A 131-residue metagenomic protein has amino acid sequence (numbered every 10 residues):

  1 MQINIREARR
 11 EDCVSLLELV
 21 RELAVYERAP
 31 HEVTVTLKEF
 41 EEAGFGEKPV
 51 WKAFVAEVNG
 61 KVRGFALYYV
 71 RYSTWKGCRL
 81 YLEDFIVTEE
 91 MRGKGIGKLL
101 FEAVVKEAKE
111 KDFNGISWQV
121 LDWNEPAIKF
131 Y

Functional and structural regions predicted by a protein language model:
N4-L16: A short beta-loop-alpha structural element at the N-terminal edge of CoA-dependent acyl/N-acetyltransferase catalytic
L17-E42: Conserved GNAT-fold acetyl-CoA-binding loop/helix
A43-V55: A short helix-loop-beta-strand connector motif used in the catalytic cores of GNAT acetyltransferases and, in some
V55, K61-Y69: Conserved beta-strand in the GNAT
F85-R92: A short, internal acetyl-CoA/4′-phosphopantetheine-binding micro-motif in the GNAT/acyltransferase core
G93-K106: Conserved acetyl-CoA-binding loop-helix of GNAT-fold acetyltransferases
K98, D122-Y131: Conserved active-site alpha-helix within GNAT-family acetyltransferase domains
K109-Q119: Conserved GNAT acetyl-CoA-binding A-motif
